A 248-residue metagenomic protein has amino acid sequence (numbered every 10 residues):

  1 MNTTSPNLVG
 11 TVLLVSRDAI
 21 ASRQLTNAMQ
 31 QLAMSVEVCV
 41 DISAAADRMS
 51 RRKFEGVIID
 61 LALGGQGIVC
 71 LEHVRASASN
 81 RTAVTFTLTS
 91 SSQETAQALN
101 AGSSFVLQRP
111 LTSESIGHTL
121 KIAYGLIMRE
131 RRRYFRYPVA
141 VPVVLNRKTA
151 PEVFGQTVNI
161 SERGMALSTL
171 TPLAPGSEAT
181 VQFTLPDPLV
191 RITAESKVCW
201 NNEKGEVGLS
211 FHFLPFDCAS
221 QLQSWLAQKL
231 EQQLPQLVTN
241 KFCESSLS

Functional and structural regions predicted by a protein language model:
M1-S248: Structured alpha-helical
